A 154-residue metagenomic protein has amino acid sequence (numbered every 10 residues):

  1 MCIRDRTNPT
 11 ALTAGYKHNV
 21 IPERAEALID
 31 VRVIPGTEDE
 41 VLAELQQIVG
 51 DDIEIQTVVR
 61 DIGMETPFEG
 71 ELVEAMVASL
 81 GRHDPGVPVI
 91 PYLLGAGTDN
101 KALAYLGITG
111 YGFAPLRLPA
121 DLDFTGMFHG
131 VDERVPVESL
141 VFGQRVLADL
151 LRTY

Functional and structural regions predicted by a protein language model:
M1-Q144, A148, R152-Y154: Metal-dependent amide/peptide-bond hydrolase catalytic core, centered on the "pita-bread" metallohydrolase fold
